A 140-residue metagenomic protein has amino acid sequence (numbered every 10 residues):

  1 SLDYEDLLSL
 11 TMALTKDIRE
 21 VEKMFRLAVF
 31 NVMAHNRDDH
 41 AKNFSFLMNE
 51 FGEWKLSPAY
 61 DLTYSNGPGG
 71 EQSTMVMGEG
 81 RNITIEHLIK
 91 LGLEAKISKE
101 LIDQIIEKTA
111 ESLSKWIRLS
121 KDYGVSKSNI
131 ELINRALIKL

Functional and structural regions predicted by a protein language model:
S1-L140: Anionic ligand-binding catalytic core segments
